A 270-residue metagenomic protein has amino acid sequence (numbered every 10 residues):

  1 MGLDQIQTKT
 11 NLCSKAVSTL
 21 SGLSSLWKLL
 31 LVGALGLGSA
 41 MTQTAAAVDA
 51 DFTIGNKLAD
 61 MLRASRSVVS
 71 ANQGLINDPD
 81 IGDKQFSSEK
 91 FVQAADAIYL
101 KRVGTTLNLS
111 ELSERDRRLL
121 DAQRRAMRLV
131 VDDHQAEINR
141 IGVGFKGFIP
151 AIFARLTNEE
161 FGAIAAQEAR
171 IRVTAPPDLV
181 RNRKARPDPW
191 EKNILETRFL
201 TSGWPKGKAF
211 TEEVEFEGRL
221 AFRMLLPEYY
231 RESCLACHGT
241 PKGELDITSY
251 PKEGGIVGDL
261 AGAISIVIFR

Functional and structural regions predicted by a protein language model:
M1-L23: N-terminal secretory signal peptides that target proteins for export/translocation
T8-T10, A46, P241: Intrinsic structural disorder/low-complexity segments
C13-A16, V32-A34, A46: Contiguous N-terminal and early-domain "leader" segments and peripheral loops that mark the onset or edge of a domain
L26-W27, P150: Extended, compositionally biased low-complexity polar/Lys-Gly-rich tracts and adjacent boundary/linker regions are
K28-A40: Bacterial N-terminal signal peptides
Q43-Y229, G243-R270: Extracytoplasmic c-type cytochrome modules immediately beyond a signal peptide or single-pass transmembrane anchor
Y230-K242: The canonical Cys-X-X-Cys-His
